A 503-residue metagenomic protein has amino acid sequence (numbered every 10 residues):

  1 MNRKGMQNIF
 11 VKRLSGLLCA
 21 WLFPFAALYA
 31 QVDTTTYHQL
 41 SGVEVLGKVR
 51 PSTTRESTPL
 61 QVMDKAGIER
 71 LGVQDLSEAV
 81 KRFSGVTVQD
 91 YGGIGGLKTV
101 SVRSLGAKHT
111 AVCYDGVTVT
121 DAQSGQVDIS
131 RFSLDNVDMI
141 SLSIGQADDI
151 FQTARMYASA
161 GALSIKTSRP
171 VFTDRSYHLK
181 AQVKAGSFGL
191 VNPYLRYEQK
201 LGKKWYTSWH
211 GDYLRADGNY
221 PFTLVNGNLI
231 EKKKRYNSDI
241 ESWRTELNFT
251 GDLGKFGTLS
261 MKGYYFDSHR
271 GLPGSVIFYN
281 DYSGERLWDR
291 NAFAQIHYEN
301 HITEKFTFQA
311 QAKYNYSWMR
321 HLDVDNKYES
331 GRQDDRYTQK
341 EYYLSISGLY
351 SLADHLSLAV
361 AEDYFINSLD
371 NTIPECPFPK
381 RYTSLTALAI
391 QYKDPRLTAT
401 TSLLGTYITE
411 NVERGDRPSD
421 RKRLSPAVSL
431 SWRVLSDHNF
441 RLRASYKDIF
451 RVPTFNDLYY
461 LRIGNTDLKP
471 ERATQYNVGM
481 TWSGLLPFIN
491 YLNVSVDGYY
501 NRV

Functional and structural regions predicted by a protein language model:
Q31-E69, S77, I144: Short, acidic, small-residue-rich periplasmic hinge/interaction motif at the N-terminus of Gram-negative outer-membrane
T34, P170-Y177, K203-K204, G254-T258 (+5 more regions): Short loop/turn motifs that connect adjacent beta-strands in outer-membrane beta-barrel proteins
S77, K81-T118: Extracytoplasmic beta-strand/coil segments of soluble accessory domains associated with Gram-negative outer-membrane
L134-K180: A beta-strand signature from Gram-negative outer-membrane beta-barrel systems, especially the internal plug domain
T167, V183-S187, Y213-D217, Y265-H269 (+9 more regions): Transmembrane beta-strands of outer-membrane beta-barrel pores
A216-T223, E231-R244, T250-F308, Y314-E341 (+1 more regions): Flexible loop and strand-edge segments within Gram-negative outer membrane beta-barrel domains
N280-H301, Y337, D416-D420, S425 (+3 more regions): Outer-membrane beta-barrel signature, preferentially recognizing the C-terminal barrel domain of Gram-negative
S357-D437, S445-Y446, V452: Signature of Gram-negative outer-membrane beta-barrel scaffolds
